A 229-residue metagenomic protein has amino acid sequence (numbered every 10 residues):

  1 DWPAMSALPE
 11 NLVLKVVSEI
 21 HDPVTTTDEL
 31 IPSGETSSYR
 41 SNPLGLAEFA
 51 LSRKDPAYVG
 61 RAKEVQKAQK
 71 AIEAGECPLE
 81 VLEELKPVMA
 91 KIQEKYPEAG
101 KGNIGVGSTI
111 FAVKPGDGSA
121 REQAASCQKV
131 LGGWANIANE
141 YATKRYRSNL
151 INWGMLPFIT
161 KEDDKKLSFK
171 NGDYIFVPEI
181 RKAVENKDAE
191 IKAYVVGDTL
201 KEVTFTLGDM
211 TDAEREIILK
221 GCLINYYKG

Functional and structural regions predicted by a protein language model:
D1-G229: Fe-S-dependent hydro-lyases/dehydratases of central metabolism
